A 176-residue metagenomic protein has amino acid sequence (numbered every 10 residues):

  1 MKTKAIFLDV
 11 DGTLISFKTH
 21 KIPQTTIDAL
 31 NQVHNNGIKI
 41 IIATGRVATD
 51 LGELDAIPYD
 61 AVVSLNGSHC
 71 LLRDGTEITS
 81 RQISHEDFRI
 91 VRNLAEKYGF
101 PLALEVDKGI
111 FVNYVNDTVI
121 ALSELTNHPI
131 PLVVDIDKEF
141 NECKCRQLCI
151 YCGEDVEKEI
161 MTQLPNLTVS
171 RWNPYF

Functional and structural regions predicted by a protein language model:
M1, I57, C143: Structured loop/turn residues at beta-strand edges in well-structured enzyme cores
K2-T19, T44: Asp-based phosphoryl-transfer active-site loop
F7-L8, H69-L72, E139, S170-N173: Short, basic/glycine-rich phosphate-binding loops at helix/coil junctions that contact nucleotide phosphates
D11, G67, G153: Flexible loop residues that form catalytic and substrate-binding hotspots at small-molecule/glycan-binding clefts
I22-P23: A short acidic/small-residue loop/turn micro-motif
I27-V119: Active-site phosphate-binding/coordination module
Y98-P101, E105-F176: Conserved acidic, metal-coordinating active-site core of Asp-based, Mg2+-dependent phosphoryl-transfer enzymes
